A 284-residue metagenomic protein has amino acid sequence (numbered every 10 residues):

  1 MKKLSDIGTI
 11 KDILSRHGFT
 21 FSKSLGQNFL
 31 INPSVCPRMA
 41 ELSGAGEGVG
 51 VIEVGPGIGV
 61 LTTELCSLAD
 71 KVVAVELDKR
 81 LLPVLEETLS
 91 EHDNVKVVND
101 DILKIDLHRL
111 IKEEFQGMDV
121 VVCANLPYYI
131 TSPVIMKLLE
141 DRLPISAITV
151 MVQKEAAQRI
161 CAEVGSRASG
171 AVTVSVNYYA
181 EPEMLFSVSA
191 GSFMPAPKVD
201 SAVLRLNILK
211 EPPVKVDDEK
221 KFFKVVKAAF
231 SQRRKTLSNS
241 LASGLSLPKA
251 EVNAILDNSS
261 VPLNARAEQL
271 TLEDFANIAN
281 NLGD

Functional and structural regions predicted by a protein language model:
M1-A228, E268, N277-D284: Catalytic cores of RNA-modifying enzymes
G8-I10, A242, N253: A generic secondary-structure micro-motif detector that highlights 1-2 residue hydrophobic/ambivalent hotspots embedded
I13, E251, I255-S259, N281: Generic non-transmembrane alpha-helical segments
A202, L206-I208, V214-E251, P262 (+1 more regions): An accessory alpha-helical subdomain
N258-D274: Catalytic core of IPPT-family isopentenyl/dimethylallyl transferases that prenylate adenosine-containing substrates
